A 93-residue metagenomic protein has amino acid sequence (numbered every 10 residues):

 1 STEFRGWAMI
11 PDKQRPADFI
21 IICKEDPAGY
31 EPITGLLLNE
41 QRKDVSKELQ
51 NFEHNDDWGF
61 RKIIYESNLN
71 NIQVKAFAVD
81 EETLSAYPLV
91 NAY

Functional and structural regions predicted by a protein language model:
S1-Y93: Basic, ligand-binding patches in group-transfer machinery, especially extracytoplasmic/periplasmic segments
